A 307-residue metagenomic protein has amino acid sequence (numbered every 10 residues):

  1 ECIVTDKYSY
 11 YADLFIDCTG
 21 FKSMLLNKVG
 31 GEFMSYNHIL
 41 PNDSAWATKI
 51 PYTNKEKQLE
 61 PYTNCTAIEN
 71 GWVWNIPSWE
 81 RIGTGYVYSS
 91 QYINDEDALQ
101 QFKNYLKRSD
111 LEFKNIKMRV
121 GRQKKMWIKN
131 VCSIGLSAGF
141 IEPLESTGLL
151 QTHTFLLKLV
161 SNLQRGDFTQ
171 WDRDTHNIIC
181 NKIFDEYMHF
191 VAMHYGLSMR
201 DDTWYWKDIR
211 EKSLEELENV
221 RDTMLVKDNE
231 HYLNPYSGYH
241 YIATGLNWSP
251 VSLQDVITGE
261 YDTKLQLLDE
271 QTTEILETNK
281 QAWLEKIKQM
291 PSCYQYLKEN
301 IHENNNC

Functional and structural regions predicted by a protein language model:
E1-Y10: Conserved beta-strand-loop-beta-strand element in the redox core of flavoprotein oxidoreductases
Y10-F21, V131, L136: Short hydrophobic core segments
D17-E32: Flavin (primarily FAD) binding-site architecture
G30-Q58: Central beta-strand plus flanking loop segment that forms part of the substrate or channel wall within the catalytic
K55-Q58, D110-F113, G166-D174: Acidic/polar loop patches that form or flank catalytic/metal-binding clefts of enzymes that bind anionic ligands
A67-R119, G139-L150, N162-R165: Conserved FAD/dinucleotide-binding core of flavoprotein oxidoreductases
G121-Y187: Conserved mid-domain beta->alpha element of the FAD-binding
S161-C307: Long, low-complexity C-terminal extensions of enzymes
